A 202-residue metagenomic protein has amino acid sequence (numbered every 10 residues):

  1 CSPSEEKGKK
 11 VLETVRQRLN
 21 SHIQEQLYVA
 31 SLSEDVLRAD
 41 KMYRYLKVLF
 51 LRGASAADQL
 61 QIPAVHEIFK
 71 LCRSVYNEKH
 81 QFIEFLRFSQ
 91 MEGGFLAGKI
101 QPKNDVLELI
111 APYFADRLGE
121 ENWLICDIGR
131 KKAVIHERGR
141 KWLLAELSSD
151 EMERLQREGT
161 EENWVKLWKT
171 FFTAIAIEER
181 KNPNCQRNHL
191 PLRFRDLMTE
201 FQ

Functional and structural regions predicted by a protein language model:
C1-Q202: Extended, well-folded catalytic/binding cores that form a central cleft or groove in large enzyme and scaffold domains
